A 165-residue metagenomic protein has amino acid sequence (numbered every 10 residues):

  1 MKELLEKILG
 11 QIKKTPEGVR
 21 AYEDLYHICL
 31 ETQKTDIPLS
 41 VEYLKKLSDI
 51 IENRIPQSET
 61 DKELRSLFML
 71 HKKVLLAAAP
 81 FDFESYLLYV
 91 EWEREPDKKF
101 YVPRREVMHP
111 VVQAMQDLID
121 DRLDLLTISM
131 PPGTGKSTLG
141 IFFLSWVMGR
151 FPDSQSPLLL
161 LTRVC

Functional and structural regions predicted by a protein language model:
K2-S40: Charged, amphipathic alpha-helical stretches
H27-P38, E42, K46-C165: Phosphate/NTP-binding elements of NTP-utilizing enzymes
